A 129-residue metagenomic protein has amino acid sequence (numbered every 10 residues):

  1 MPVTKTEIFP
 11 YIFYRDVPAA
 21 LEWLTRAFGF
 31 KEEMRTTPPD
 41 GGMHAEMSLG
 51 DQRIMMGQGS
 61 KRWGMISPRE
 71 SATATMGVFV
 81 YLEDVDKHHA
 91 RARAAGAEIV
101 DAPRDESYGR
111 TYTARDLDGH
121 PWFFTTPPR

Functional and structural regions predicted by a protein language model:
M1-Y11, L21-L117, F124-R129: Vicinal oxygen chelate
R15-D16: Conserved beta-strand-loop-alpha-helix junction that forms the acyl-donor binding cleft
